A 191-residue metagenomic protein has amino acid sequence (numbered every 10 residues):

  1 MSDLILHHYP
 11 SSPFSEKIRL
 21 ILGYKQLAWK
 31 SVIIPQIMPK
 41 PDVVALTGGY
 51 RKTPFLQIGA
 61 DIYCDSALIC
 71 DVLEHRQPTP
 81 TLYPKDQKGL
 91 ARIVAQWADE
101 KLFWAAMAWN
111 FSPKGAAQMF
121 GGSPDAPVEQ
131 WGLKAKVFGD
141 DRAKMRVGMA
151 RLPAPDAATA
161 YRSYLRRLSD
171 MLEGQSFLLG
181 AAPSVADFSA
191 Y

Functional and structural regions predicted by a protein language model:
M1-G132, P153, L178: GST-like domain detector, emphasizing the conserved glutathione-binding G-site in the N-terminal thioredoxin-like
L102-Y191: GST-like fold's C-terminal all-alpha helical module
